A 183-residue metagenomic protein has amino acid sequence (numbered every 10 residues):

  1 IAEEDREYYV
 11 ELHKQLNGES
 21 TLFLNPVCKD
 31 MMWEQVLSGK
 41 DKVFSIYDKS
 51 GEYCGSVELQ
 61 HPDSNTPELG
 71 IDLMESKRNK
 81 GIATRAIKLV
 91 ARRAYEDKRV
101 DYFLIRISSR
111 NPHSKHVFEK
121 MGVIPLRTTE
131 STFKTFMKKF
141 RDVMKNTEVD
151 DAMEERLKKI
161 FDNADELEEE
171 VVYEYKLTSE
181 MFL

Functional and structural regions predicted by a protein language model:
I1-R6, V43, D48-L183: Acyl-donor (CoA/ACP) binding surface of acyl/acetyltransferases
E7-E11: Short, solvent-exposed alpha-helical surface patches in well-structured domains
K14-Q35: Conserved GNAT-fold acetyl-CoA-binding loop/helix
Q35-V36, A94: Hydrophobic helix-cap positions at the C-terminus of alpha-helices in RecA-like/P-loop ATPase nucleotide-binding cores
G39-K40: Short, small/polar residue-rich loop motifs at catalytic or cofactor-binding pockets
